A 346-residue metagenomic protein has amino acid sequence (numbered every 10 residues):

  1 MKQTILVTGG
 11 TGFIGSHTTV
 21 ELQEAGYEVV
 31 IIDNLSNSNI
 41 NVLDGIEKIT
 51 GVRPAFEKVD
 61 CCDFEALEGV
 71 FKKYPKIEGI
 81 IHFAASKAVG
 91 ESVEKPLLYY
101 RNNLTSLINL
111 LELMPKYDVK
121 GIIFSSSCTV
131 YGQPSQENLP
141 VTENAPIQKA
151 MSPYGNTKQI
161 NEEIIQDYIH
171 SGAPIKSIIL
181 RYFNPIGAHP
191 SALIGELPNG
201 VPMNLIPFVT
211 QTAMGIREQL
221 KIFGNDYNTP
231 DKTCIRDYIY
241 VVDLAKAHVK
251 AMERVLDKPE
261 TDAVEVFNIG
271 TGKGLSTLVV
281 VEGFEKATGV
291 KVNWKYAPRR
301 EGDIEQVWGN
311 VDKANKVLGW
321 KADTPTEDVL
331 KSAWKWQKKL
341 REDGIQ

Functional and structural regions predicted by a protein language model:
K2-G79, V201: N-terminal Rossmann/SDR dinucleotide-binding element
H17, E21, L113, I164 (+1 more regions): Rossmann-fold NAD(P)-dependent oxidoreductase module
C62-D63, K95, N310, P325: Acidic/polar helix N-cap motif
A66, N109-L113, D243-K246: Conserved mid-core alpha-helix of short-chain dehydrogenase/reductase
E78-I81, I123: N-terminal Rossmann-like NAD(P) cofactor-binding module of classical short-chain dehydrogenase/reductase
A84-K87, S126-S127: Conserved NAD(P)H cofactor-binding loop of Rossmann-fold oxidoreductase domains
E94-L97, R101, T105-E112, K116 (+2 more regions): Catalytic helix-loop patch of NAD(P)-dependent Rossmann-fold dehydrogenases
I206-Q346: C-terminal substrate-binding subdomain of Rossmann-fold SDR/epimerase-dehydratase oxidoreductases
